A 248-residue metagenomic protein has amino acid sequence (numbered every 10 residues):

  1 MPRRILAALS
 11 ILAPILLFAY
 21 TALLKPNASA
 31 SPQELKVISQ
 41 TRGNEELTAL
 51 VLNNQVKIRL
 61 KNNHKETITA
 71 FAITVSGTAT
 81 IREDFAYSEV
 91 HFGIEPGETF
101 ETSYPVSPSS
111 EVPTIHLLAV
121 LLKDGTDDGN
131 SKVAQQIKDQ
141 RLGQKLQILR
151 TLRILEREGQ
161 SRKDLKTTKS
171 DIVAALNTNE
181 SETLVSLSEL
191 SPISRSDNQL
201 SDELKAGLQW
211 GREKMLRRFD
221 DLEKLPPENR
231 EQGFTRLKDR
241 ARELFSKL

Functional and structural regions predicted by a protein language model:
A8-F18: Bacterial N-terminal signal peptides
A22-N53: Low-complexity, acidic Ser/Thr/Pro/Gly-rich terminal tails and inter-domain linkers that flank the onset of structured
N54, R59-T67: Asparagine-centered strand-capping/turn motif at beta-strand->loop junctions
H64-R82, A119: Short acidic, flexible loop segments centered on an aromatic residue
A79-S110: Intrinsically disordered, low-complexity Pro/Gly/Ser/Thr-rich segments with frequent PxxP/GP/PP motifs and embedded
E83, S103-Q147: Terminal connector regions
G129-E182: Charged, amphipathic alpha-helical linkers/stalks
I172-L248: A eukaryote-biased signal for long
